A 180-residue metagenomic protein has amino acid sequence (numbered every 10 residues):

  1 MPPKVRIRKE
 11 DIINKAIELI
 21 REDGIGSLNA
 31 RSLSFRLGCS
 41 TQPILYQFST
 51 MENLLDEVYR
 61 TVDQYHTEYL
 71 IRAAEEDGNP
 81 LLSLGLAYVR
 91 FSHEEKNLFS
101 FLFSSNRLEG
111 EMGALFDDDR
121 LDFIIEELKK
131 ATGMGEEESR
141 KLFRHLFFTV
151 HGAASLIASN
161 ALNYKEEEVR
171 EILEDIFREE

Functional and structural regions predicted by a protein language model:
M1-I7: N-terminal intrinsically disordered/low-complexity leader segments
D11, K15, L19-N53, E57: Helix-turn-helix
D11-E18, E22, N53-E76, P80-S83 (+5 more regions): Alpha-helical structural segments
L82, L86, S139-F147: Short, well-structured alpha-helical segments
E94-S100: Conserved alpha-helical segments that form or flank metal/cofactor-binding pockets of metalloenzymes
F101-S104, F147-K165, R178-E180: Amphipathic C-terminal alpha-helical segment
R107-M134, R140-R144, E167, E171-E179: Amphipathic alpha-helical packing segments from all-alpha helical-bundle domains
